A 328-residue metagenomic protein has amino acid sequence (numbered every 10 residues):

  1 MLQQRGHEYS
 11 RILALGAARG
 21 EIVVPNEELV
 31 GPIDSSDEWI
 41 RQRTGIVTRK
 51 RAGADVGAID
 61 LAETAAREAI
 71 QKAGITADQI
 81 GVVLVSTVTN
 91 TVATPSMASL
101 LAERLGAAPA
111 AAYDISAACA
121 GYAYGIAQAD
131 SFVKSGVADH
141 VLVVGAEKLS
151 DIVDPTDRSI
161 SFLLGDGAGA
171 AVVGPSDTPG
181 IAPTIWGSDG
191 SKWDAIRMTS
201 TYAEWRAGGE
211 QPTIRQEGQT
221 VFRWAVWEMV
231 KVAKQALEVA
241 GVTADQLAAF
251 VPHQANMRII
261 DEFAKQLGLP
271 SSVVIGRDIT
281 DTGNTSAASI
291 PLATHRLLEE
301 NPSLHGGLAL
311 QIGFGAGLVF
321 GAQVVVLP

Functional and structural regions predicted by a protein language model:
M1-A54, D157-R223, W227, K231 (+2 more regions): Condensing-enzyme catalytic core mediating Claisen C-C bond formation in acyl metabolism
I12-A14, I40, A69, V83 (+7 more regions): Buried hydrophobic positions in well-ordered alpha/beta secondary-structure cores of metabolic enzymes
G16, S86, S116, H140-E147 (+2 more regions): Short beta-strand segments
I33-Q42, V92-G106, L142-L149, M198-R206 (+1 more regions): Acidic-glycine-rich active-site phosphate/pyrophosphate-binding loop
I46-T48, Q79-L84, E103-S116, S150-T156 (+1 more regions): Glycine/charged-rich beta-loop-alpha catalytic/anionic-binding loops adjacent to active sites
I59, E63-A66, I70, T89-N90 (+5 more regions): Claisen-condensing/thiolase-fold acyl-transfer catalytic domains that form or cleave C-C bonds in fatty acid
D78-S86, A244-H253: Short glycine-rich phosphate-binding loop at a beta-alpha junction
K134-A168: Flexible, glycine-rich active-site loops centered on histidine and acidic residues that chelate a metal or position
